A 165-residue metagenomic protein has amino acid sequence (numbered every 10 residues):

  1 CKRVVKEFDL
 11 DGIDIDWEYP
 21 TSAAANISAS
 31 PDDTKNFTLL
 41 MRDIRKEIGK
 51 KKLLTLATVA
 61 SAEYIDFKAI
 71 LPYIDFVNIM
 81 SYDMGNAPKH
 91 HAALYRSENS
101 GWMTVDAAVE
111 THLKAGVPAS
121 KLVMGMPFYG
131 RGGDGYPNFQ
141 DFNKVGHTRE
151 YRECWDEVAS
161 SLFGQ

Functional and structural regions predicted by a protein language model:
C1-S22, D32: Substrate-binding cleft of extracellular glycoside hydrolase catalytic domains
V4-V5, I70, H112, Q165: Generic structural signal for hydrophobic
D9, Q140-N143, G164: Compositionally biased, low-structure terminal segments
Y19-V158: Substrate-binding surface in catalytic domains of secreted glycosidases
E157-Q165: C-terminal active-site rim and adjoining tail of enzyme catalytic domains
